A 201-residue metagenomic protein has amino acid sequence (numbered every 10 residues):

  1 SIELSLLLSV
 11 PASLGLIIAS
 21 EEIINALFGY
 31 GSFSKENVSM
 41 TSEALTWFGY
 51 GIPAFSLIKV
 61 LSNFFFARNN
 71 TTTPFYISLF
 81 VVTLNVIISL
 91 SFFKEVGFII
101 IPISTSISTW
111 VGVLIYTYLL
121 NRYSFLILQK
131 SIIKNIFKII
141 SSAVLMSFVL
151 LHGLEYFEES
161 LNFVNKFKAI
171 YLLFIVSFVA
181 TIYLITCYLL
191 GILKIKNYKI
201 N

Functional and structural regions predicted by a protein language model:
S1-N201: Membrane-embedded alpha-helical bundles of multi-pass transporters/translocases, especially carrier/permease families
